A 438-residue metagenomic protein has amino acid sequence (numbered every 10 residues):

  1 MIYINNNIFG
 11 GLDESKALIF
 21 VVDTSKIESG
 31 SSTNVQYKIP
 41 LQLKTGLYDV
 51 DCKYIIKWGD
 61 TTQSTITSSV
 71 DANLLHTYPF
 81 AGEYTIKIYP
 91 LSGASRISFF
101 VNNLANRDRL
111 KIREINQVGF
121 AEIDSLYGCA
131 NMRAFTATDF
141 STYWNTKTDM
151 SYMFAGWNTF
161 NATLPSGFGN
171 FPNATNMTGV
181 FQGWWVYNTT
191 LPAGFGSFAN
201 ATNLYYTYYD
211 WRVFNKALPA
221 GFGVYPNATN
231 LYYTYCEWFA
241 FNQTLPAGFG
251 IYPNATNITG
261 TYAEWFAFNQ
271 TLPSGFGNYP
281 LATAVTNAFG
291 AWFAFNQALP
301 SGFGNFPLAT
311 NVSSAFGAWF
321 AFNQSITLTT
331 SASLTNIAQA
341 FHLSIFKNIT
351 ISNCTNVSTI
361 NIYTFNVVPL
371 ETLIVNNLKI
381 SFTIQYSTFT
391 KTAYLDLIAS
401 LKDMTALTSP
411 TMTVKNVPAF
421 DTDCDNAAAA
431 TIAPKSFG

Functional and structural regions predicted by a protein language model:
I8-G438: Negatively charged
